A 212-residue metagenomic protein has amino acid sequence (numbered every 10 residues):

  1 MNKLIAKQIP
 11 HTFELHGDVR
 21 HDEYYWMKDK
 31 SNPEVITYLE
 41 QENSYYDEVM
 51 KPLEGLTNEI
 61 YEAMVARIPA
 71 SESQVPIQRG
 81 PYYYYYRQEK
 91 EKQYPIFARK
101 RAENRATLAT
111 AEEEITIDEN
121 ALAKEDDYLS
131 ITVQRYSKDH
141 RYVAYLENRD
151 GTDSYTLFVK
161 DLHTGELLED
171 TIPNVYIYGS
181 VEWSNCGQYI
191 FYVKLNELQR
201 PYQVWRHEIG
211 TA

Functional and structural regions predicted by a protein language model:
M1-A212: Beta-propeller folds
